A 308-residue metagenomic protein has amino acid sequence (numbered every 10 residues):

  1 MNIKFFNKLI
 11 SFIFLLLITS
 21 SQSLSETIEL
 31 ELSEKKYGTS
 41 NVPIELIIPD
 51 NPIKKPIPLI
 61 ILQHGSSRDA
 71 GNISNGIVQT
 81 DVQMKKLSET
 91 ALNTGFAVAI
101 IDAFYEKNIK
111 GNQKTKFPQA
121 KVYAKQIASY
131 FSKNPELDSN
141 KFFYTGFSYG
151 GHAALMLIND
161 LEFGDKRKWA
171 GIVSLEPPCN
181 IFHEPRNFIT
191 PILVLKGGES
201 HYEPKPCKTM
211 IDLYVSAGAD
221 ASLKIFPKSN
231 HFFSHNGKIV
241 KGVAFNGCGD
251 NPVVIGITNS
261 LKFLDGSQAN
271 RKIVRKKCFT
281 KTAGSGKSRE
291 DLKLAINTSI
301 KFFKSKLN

Functional and structural regions predicted by a protein language model:
L24-K55: N-terminal cap/lid segment of alpha/beta-hydrolase-fold proteins
P52-I57, L62-N108, I181, S200-P204: Short substrate-entry loop that stabilizes the transition state in hydrolases
Q83, L87, N112-P135, M156: Alpha/beta-hydrolase active-site loop
E136-S148: Alpha/beta-hydrolase fold nucleophile elbow
G151-G164: Short glycine-enriched nucleophile-adjacent loop and the immediately C-terminal alpha-helix near the catalytic center
G164-C179: A conserved short beta-strand
V194-K196: Short beta-strand/loop motif that positions the catalytic acidic residue of the alpha/beta-hydrolase fold
D220-N308: C-terminal catalytic histidine-bearing segment of alpha/beta-hydrolase fold enzymes
